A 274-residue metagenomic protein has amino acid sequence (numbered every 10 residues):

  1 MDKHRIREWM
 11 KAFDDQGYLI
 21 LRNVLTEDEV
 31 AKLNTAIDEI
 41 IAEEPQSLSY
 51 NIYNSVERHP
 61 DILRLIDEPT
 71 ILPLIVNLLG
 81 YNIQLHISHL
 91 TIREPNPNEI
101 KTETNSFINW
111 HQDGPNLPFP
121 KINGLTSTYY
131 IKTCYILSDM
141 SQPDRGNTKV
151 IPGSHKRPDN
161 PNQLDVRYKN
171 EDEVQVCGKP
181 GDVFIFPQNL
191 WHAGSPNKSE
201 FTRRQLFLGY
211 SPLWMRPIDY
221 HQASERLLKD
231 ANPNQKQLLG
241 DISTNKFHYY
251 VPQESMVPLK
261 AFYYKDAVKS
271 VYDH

Functional and structural regions predicted by a protein language model:
M1-F119: Non-heme Fe(II)-dependent double-stranded beta-helix
T26-E27, T91-R93, P115, M140-Q142 (+3 more regions): Short, solvent-exposed loop/turn segments at secondary-structure junctions
R58, H86, Y129-I131, D144-G146 (+1 more regions): Residues that flank catalytic or metal-binding motifs in active/ligand-binding sites
I66-D67, I151, F186: A conserved hydrophobic position in a structured secondary element of the catalytic/binding core that shapes
S88-L90, T133-Y135, L206-Y210: A structural signal for short, well-ordered beta-strand segments
I100-C177, P217-E225: Catalytic core of non-heme Fe(II) oxygenases with the double-stranded beta-helix
H155-L190, S195-H274: Conserved double-stranded beta-helix
